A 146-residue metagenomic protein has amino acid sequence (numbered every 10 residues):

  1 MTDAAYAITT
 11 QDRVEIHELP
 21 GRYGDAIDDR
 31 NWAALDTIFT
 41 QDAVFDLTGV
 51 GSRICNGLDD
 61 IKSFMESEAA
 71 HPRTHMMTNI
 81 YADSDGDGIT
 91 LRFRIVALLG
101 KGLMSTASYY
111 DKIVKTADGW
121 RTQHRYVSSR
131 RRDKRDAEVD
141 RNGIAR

Functional and structural regions predicted by a protein language model:
M1-T37, Q41: Short, low-complexity N-terminal intrinsically disordered segments enriched in polar/charged residues
Y23, F93-V96, T106-Y109: A structural preference for long, well-packed, hydrophobic secondary-structure segments
W32-I95: A solvent-exposed, acidic/Ser-Thr-rich amphipathic alpha-helical stretch
A70, A97-M104, R132: Short, cysteine-centered beta-strand-loop-beta hairpins and adjacent loop/turn segments enriched in charged/polar
H75, K101, I144-A145: Carbohydrate-active catalytic/glycan-binding domains of CAZyme proteins, especially the secreted or lumenal ectodomains
H75-M77, M104-Y110: Short, surface-exposed coil-to-beta transition loops
T90, S108-A137: Short beta-strand edge/turn micro-motifs at domain boundaries
E138-R146: Extended, polar beta-sheet/loop recognition surfaces of beta-rich domains that mediate binding to diverse ligands
